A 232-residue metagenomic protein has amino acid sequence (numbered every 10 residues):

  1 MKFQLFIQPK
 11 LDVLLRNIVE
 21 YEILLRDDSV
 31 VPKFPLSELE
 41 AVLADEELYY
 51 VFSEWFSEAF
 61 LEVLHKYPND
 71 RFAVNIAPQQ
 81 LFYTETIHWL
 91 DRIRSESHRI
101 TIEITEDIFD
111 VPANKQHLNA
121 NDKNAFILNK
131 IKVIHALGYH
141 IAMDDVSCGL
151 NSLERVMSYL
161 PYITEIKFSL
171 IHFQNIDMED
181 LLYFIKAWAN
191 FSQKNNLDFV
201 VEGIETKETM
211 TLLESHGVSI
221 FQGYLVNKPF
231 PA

Functional and structural regions predicted by a protein language model:
M1-S95: Bacterial c-di-GMP phosphodiesterase EAL domain
K2-I18, L25-P32, T105-N114, D144-L153 (+1 more regions): EAL-family c-di-GMP phosphodiesterase catalytic domain
S53, L81-R94, A113-K123, C148-P161 (+1 more regions): Distinct, well-ordered alpha-helical segments
E62-Y67, I87-T101, K132, V156-Y162 (+1 more regions): Acidic (Asp/Glu)-rich catalytic clusters
L64, R94, I127-G138, I185-K194 (+1 more regions): Surface-exposed amphipathic alpha-helices with a cationic face
I100-H135: Hydrophobic, well-structured mid-protein blocks that either form specific transmembrane helices
